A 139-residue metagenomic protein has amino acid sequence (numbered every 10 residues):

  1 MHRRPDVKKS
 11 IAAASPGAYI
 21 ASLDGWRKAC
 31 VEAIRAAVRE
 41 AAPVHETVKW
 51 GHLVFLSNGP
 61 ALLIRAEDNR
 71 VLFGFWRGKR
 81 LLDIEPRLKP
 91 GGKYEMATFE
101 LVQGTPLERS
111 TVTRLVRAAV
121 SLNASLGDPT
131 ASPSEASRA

Functional and structural regions predicted by a protein language model:
M1-A139: Charge-dense, helix-prone N-terminal extensions
